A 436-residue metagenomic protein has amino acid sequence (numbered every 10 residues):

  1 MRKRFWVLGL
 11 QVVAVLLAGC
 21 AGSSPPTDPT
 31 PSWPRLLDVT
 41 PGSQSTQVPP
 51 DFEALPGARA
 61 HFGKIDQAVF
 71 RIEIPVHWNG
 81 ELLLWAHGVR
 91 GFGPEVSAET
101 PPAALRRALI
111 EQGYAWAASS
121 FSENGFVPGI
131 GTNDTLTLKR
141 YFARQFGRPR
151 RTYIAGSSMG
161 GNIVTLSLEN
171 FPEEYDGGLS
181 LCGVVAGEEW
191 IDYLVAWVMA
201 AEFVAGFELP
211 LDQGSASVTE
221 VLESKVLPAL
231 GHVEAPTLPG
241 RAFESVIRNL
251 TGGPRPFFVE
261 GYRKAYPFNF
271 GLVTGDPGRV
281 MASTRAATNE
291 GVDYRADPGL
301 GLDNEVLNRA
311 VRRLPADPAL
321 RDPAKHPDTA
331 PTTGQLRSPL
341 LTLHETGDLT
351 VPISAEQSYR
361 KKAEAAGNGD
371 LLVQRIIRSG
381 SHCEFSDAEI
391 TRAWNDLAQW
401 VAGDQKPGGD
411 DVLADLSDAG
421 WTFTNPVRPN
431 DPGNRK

Functional and structural regions predicted by a protein language model:
L17-G19: C-terminal motif of bacterial Sec signal peptides marking the signal peptidase cleavage site
A21-E95, P102, D411-K436: Catalytic-loop region of hydrolases
D28-P56, V184-A330: Accessory cap/linker subdomain of secreted extracellular hydrolases
H77-W78, T137-S158, E174: Gly/Ser-rich "nucleophile elbow"/oxyanion-hole loop immediately N-terminal to the catalytic nucleophile in hydrolases
G80, V89-L105, L109-I110, A118 (+2 more regions): Short substrate-entry loop that stabilizes the transition state in hydrolases
R151-V204: Primarily recognizes the serine-hydrolase "nucleophile elbow" in alpha/beta-hydrolase and SGNH/GDSL folds
V246-R279, N289, K325, R337-S338 (+2 more regions): Alpha/beta-hydrolase-fold serine-hydrolase catalytic core, especially in secreted/extracellular enzymes
T342-H344: Short beta-strand/loop motif that positions the catalytic acidic residue of the alpha/beta-hydrolase fold
